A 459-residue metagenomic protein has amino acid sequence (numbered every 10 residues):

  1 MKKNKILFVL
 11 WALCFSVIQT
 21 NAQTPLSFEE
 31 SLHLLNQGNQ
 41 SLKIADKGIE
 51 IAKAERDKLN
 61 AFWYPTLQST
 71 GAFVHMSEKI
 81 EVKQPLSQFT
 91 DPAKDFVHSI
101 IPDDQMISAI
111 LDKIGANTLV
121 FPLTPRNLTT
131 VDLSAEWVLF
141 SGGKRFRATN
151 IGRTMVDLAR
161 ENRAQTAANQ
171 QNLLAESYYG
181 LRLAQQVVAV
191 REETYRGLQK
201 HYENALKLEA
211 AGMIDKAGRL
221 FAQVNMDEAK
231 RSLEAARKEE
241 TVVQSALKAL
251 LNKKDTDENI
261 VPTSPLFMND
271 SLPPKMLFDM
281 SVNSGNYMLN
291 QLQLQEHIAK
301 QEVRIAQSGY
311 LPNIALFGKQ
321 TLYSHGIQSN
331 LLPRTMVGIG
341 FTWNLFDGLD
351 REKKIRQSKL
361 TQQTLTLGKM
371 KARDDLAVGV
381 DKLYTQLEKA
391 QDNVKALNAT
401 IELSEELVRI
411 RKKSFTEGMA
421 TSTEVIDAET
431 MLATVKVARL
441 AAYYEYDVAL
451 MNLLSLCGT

Functional and structural regions predicted by a protein language model:
M1-N36: Bacterial Sec-dependent N-terminal signal peptides
K5, A54-R56, E161-S281, Q386 (+1 more regions): Periplasmic alpha-helical coiled-coil/stalk elements that build and connect Gram-negative outer-membrane
A22-E81, M213, K254-K300, R373: Bacterial Sec-pathway N-terminal export signals of envelope proteins
K43, T66-E81, T118-R126, E136-Q165 (+3 more regions): Small/polar (Gly/Ser/Thr/Ala-rich) solvent-exposed segments that form structured loops/beta-strands/short helices used
I44-L59, T166, N172-A189, K207 (+4 more regions): Amphipathic alpha-helical coiled-coil segments
Q68-T70, H75-K94, A438-T459: Acidic, low-complexity, intrinsically disordered peripheral segments
P85-L123: Flexible glycine-rich, low-complexity coil/linker segments exposed to the extracellular/periplasmic environment
L133-W137, L247, I339-W343: Residues on the lipid-exposed face of transmembrane beta-strands in outer-membrane beta-barrel proteins
